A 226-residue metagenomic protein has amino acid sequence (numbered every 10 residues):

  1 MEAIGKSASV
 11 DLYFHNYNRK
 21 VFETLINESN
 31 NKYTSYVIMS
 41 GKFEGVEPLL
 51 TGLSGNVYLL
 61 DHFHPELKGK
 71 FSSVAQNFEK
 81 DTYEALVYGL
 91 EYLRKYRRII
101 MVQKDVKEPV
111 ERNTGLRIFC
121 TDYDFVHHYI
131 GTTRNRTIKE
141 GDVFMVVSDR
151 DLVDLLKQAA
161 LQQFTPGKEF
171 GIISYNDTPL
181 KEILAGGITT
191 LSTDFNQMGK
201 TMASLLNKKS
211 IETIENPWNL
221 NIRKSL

Functional and structural regions predicted by a protein language model:
M1-K80, E84, V143-F144: Alpha-helical recognition/docking segments in bacterial nutrient-uptake and carbohydrate-utilization systems
I4-N16, S72, I99-M101, N113-T133 (+2 more regions): Short beta-strand elements in bilobed, periplasmic/extracellular small-molecule ligand-binding domains
N30-G41, R98-K104, E140-D149, G171-I173: Periplasmic-binding protein-like
G41-E44, L60-P65, I130-R134, D149-R150 (+1 more regions): Short, polar loop motifs at secondary-structure junctions
L49-S54, L93, Q162-G167: Short, conserved loop/helix-junction motifs that constitute active-site signature segments in enzyme catalytic cores
F63-I100, L152, L191-I211: Hydrophobic alpha-helical segments within soluble ligand-binding/sensing domains
D81-D122, I214-L226: An alpha-beta-alpha
I138-V143, R150-L226: Flexible loop/turn connectors
